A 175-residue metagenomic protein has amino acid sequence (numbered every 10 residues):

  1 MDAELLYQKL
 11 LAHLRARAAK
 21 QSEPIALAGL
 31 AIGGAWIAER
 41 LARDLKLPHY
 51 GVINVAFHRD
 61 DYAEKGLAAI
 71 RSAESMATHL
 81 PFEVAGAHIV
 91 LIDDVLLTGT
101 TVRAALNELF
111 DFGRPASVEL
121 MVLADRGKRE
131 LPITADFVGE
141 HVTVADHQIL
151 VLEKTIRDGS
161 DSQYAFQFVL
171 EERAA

Functional and structural regions predicted by a protein language model:
M1-A175: PRPP-associated nucleotide enzymes
